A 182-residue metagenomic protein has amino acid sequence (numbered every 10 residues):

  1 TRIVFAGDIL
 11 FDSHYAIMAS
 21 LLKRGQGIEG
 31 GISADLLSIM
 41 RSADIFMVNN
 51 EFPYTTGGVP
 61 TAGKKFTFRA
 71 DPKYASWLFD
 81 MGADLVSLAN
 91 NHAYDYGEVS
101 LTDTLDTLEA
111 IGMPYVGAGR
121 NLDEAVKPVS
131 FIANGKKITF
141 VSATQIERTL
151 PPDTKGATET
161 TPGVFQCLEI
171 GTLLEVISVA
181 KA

Functional and structural regions predicted by a protein language model:
T1-A182: Acidic, metal/ion-coordinating pockets
